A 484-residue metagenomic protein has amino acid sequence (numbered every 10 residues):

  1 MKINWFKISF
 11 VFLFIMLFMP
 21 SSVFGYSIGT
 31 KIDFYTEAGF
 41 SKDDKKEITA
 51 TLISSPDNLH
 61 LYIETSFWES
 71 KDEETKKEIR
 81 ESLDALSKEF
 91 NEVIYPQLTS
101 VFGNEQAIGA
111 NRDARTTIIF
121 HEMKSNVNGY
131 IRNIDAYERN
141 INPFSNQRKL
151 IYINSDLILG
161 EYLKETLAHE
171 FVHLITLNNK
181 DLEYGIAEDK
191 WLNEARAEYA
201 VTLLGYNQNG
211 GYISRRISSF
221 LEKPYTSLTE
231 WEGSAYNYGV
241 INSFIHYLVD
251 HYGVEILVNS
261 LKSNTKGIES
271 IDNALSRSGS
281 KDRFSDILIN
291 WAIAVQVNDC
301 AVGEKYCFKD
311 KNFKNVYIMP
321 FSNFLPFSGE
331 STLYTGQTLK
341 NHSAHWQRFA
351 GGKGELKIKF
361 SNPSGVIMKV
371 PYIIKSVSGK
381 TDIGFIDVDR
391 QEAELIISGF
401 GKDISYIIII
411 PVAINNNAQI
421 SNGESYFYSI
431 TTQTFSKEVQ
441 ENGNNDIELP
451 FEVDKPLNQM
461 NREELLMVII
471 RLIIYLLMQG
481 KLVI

Functional and structural regions predicted by a protein language model:
M1-F10: Bacterial N-terminal signal peptides that target proteins for export
S9-S22: Bacterial N-terminal signal peptides
Y26-E74: Acidic/polar low-complexity interaction segments
D57-D189, R196, Y206-I213, P224: Juxtacatalytic substrate-recognition/specificity segment
E81-D84, K88, E92, P96 (+8 more regions): Solvent-exposed, polar/charged alpha-helical surfaces in well-ordered, non-transmembrane soluble domains, broadly
I134, N140-N146, E161-T166, D181-H251 (+2 more regions): Acidic/His/Gly-enriched intrinsically disordered linker/tail segments that often contain short helix/coil "MoRF-like"
K266-N461: Beta/coil-rich, acidic/histidine-enriched accessory regions frequently appended to metallopeptidases
P450-L482: Alpha-helical segments embedded in low-complexity/disordered contexts
